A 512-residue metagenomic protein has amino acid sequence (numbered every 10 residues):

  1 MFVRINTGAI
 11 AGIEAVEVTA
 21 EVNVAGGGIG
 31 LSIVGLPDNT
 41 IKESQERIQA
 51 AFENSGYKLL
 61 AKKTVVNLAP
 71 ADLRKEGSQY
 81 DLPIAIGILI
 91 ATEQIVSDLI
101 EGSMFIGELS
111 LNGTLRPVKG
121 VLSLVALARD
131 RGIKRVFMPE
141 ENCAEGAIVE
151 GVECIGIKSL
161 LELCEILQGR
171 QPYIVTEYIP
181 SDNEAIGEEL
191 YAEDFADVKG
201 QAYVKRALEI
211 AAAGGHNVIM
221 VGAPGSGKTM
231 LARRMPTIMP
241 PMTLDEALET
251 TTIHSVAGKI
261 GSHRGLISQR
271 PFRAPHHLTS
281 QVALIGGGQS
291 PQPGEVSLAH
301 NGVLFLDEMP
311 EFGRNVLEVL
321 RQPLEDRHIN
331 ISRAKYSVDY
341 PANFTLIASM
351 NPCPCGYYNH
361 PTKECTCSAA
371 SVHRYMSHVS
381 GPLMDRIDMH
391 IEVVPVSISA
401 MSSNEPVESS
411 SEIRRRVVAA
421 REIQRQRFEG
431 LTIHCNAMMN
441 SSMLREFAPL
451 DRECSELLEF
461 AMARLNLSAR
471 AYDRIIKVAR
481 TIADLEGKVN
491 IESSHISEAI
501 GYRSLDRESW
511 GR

Functional and structural regions predicted by a protein language model:
M1-I219, A223-S226, S332, A471-Y472 (+1 more regions): Peripheral, non-AAA+ core regions of ATP-driven protein-machinery
T40-Q45, K58-L60, N67-G77, S290-P291 (+1 more regions): Basic, amphipathic alpha-helical bundle interface domains used for macromolecular binding and assembly
L59-K62, L99-I100, G132, E150 (+8 more regions): Short loop/turn elements that form and flank the Walker-type P-loop nucleotide-binding site in RecA-like NTPase cores
N112, L306-G313, G356: Catalytic P-loop NTPase motifs of RecA-like helicase/translocase cores
Q171-I210, G214, P241-V296: P-loop NTPase nucleotide-binding/switch module
M220-G261, D326: Walker A/P-loop
N301, D307-E308, V319: Walker B catalytic acidic pair
